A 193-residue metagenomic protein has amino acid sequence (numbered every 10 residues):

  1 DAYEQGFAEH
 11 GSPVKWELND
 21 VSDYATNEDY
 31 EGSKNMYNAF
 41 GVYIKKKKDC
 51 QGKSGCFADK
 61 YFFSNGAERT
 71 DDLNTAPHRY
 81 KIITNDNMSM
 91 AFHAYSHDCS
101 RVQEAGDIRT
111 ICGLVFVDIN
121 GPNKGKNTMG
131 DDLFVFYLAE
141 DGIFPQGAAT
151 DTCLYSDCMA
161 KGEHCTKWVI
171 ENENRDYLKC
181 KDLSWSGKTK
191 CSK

Functional and structural regions predicted by a protein language model:
A2-N19: Alpha-helix exit/C-cap motif
S22: Extracytoplasmic catalytic-loop and juxtamembrane helix elements of membrane-embedded, polyprenol/dolichol-linked
A25-K193: Intrinsically disordered, low-complexity regions enriched in Pro/Ser/Thr/Gly and acidic residues
